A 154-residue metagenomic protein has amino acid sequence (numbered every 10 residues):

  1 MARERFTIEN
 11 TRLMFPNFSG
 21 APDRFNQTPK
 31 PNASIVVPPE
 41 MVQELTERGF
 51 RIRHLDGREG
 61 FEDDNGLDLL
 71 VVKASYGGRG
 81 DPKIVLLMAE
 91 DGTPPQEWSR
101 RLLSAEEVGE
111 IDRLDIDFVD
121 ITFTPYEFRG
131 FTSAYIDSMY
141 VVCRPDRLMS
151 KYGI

Functional and structural regions predicted by a protein language model:
M1-F6, D146-I154: Acidic, gly/ser/pro-rich intrinsically disordered tails
M1-V85: OB-fold ssDNA-binding interfaces and closely related basic DNA-contact patches used across DNA replication/repair
S34-V36, T122-T124, S138-Y140: Residue-level recognition of well-ordered beta-strand positions that form the cores of beta-sheet-rich folds across
R48-G57, D91-G92, G109-E110, D115 (+1 more regions): Short, flexible coil/linker elements and helix-boundary hinge sites characteristic of intrinsically disordered
S75-D81, T124-F128, V142-R144: Short glycine-rich beta-strand segments
Y76-R100: Short, basic/aromatic beta-hairpin or loop at an interaction surface
G92-V119, Y126-S133: Exposed beta-sheet edge/beta-hairpin loop segments within beta-rich domains
F128-S150: OB-fold/S1-family single-stranded nucleic acid-binding modules
